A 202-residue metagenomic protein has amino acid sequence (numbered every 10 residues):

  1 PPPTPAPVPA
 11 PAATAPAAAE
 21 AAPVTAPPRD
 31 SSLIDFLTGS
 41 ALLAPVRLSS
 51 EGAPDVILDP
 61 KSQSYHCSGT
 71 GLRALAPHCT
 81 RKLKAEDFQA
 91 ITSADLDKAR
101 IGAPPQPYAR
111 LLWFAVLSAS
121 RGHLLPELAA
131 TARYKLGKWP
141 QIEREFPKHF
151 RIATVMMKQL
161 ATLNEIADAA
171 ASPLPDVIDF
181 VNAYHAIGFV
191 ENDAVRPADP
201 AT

Functional and structural regions predicted by a protein language model:
P1-T202: Acidic, Ser/Thr/Pro-enriched low-complexity segments and adjacent helix/loop capping patches that create flexible
